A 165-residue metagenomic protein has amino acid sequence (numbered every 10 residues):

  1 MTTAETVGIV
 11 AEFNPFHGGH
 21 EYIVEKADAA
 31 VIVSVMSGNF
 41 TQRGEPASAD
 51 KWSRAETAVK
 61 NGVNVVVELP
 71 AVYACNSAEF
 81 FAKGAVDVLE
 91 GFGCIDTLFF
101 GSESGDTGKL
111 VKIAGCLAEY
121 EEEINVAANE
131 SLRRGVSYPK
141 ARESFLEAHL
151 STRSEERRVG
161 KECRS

Functional and structural regions predicted by a protein language model:
M1-R54: N-terminal catalytic cores of NTP/NDP-binding nucleotidyl/phosphoryl-transfer enzymes
K26-A27, T57, N61, D87-V88: A generic secondary-structure signal
A30, N64, D96: Receiver (REC) domain switch/active-site residues of two-component response regulators
A47-K51, V59, A78, A82: Generic structural signal for well-ordered secondary structure
S53-T57, E119-E122: Acidic, Ser/Thr-rich peripheral helices and adjacent loops at domain boundaries
E56-P70: A glycine-rich helix N-cap at a beta->alpha junction
L69-S165: Active-site cores that bind ATP or allylic diphosphates and position pyrophosphate for catalysis
